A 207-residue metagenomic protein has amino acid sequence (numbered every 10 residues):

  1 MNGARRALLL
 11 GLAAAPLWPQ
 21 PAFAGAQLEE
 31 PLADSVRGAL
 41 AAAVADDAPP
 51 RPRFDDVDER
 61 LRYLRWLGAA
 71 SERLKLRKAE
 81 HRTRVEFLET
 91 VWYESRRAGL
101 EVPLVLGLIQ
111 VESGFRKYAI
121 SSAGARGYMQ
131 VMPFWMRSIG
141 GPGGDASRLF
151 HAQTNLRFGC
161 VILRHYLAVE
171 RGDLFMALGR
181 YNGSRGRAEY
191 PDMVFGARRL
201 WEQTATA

Functional and structural regions predicted by a protein language model:
M1-N2, R6-G25: N-terminal export signals
W18-P19, G38, G186: A generic signature of intrinsically disordered, low-complexity regions enriched in glycine/proline and charged/polar
A24-L32: Cleaved targeting-peptide boundary
P31-D47: N-terminal targeting leaders that direct proteins to extracytoplasmic destinations
A42-A207: Catalytic glycan-binding domains that act on GlcNAc-containing polysaccharides
